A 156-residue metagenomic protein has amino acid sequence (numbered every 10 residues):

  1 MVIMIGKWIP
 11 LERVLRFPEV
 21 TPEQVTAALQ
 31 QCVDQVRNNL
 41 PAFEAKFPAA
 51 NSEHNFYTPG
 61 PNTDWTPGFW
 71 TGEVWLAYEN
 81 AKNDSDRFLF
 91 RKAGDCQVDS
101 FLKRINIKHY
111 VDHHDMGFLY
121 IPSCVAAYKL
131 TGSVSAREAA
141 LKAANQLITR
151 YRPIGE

Functional and structural regions predicted by a protein language model:
M1-E156: Glycan-recognition and catalytic cores of secretory/periplasmic carbohydrate-active enzymes
